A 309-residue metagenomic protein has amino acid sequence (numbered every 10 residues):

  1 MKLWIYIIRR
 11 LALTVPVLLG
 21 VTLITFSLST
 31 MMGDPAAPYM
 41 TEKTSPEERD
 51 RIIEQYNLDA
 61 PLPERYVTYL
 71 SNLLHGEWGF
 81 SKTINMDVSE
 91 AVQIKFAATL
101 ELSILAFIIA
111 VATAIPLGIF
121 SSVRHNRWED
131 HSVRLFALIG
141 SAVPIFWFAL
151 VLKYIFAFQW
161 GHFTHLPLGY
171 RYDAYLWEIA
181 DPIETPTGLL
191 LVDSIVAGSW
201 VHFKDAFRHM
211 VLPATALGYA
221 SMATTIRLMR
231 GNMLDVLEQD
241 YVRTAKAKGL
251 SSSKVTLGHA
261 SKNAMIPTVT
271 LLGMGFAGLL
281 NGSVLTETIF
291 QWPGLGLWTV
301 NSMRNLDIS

Functional and structural regions predicted by a protein language model:
M1-P61, S89, Q93, V111 (+4 more regions): N-terminal signal-anchor/first transmembrane alpha helix
K2-I5, F96-E129, I145, W177-S309: Alpha-helical transmembrane segments of integral membrane proteins, especially multi-pass inner/plasma-membrane
L3, P35-A36, L62, Y66 (+11 more regions): Hydrophobic side chains within well-formed alpha-helices
L3-I8, Y66-L74, L257: A short amphipathic helical element positioned immediately N-terminal to and/or at the very start of a transmembrane
V17-V67, F156-H202: Hydrophobic alpha-helical transmembrane segments of membrane transport/permease proteins and related membrane-embedded
T22, F26, T68, I119 (+3 more regions): Transmembrane alpha-helix boundary and packing residues in multipass membrane permease domains and related
D59-I115: An internal, D/E-rich "acidic patch" concept
P116-F120, W128-T185: Hydrophobic alpha-helical segments embedded in or immediately adjacent to the lipid bilayer of multipass inner-membrane
